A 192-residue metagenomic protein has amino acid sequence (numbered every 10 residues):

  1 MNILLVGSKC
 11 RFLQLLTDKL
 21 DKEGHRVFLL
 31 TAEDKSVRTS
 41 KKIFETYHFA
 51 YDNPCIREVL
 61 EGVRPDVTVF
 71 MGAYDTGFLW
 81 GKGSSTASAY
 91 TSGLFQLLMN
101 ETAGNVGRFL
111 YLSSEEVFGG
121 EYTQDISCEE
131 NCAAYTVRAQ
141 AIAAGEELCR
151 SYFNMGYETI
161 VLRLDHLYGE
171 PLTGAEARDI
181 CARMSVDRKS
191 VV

Functional and structural regions predicted by a protein language model:
M1-E23: N-terminal Rossmann NAD(P)H-binding glycine-rich loop of SDR-like oxidoreductase domains
V6, L30, T68-M71, F109-E115 (+1 more regions): SDR active-site strand-loop-helix element
F49-A89: NAD(P)H-binding glycine-rich loop region in Rossmannoid oxidoreductase-like domains and their noncatalytic homologs
E61, W80-F95, M99, V106 (+1 more regions): Catalytic Tyr-X3-Lys loop
F95-V137: Conserved Rossmann-fold NAD(P)-dependent oxidoreductase catalytic core, especially the SDR/UDP-sugar
F118-G119, T136-V137, Y157-D179: Flexible, glycine-rich beta-alpha linker
Y135-I160: Active-site Tyr-X1-5-Lys
K189-V192: Conserved small/polar residues in nucleotide/adenosyl-binding loops
